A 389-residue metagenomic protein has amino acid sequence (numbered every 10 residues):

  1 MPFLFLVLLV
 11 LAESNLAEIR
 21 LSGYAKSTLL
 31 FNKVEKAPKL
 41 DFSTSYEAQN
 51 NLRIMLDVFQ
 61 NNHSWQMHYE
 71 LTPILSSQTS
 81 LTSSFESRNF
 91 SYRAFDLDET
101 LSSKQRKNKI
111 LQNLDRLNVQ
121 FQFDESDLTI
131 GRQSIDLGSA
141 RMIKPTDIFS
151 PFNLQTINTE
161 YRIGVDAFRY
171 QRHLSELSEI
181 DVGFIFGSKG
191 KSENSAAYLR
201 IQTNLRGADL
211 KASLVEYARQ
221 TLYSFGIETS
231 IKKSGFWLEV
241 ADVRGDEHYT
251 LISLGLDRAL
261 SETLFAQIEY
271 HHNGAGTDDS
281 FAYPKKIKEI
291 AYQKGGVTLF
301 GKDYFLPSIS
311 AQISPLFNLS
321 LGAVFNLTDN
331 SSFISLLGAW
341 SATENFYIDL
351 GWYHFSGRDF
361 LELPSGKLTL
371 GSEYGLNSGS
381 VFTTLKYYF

Functional and structural regions predicted by a protein language model:
G23-F31, M67-P73, I130-R132, V182-F186 (+6 more regions): Transmembrane beta-barrel strands of outer-membrane/channel proteins
L29-A37, P73-L81, D136-A140, S188-S192 (+7 more regions): Gram-negative outer-membrane beta-barrel proteins
F42-L52, I110-D115, Q122, R162-D166 (+6 more regions): Residues that define the transmembrane beta-barrel architecture of outer-membrane proteins
L52-V58, R116-F121, F168-R172, L199-T203 (+5 more regions): Residues on the lipid-exposed face of transmembrane beta-strands in outer-membrane beta-barrel proteins
L56-E179, G357: Outer membrane beta-barrel
N62-W65, E125-L128, L177-I180, G207-A212 (+5 more regions): Repeated loop/turn-to-beta-strand initiation elements of outer-membrane beta-barrel proteins
E228-V324: Detector for outer-membrane/organellar transmembrane beta-barrel domains, recognizing the amphipathic beta-strand
A311, W340, F346-Y347, W352-H354 (+1 more regions): Outer-membrane beta-barrel "beta-signal"
